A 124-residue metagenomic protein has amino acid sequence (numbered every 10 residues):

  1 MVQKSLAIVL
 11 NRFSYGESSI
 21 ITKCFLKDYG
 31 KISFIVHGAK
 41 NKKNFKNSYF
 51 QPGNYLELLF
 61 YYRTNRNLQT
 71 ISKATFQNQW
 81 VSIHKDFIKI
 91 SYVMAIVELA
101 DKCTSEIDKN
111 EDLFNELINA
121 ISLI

Functional and structural regions predicted by a protein language model:
M1-I124: Non-catalytic alpha-helical scaffolds and adjoining flexible linkers that form interface surfaces for assembly
